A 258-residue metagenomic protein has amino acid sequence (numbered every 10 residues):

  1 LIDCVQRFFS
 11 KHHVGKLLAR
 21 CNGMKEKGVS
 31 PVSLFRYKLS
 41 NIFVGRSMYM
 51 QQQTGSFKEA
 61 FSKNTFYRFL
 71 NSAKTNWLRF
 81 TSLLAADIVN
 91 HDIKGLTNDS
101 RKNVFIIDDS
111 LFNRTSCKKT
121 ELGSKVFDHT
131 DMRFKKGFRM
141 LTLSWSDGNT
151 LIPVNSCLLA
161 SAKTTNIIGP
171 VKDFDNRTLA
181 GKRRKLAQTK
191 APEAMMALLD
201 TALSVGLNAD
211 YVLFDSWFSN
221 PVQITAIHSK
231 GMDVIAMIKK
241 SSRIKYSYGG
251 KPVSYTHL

Functional and structural regions predicted by a protein language model:
L1-L78: Gly/serine-rich nucleotide phosphate-binding loop at the start of the catalytic core of nucleotide/ADP-ribose-handling
M24, S56, H129-R133, K185-Q188 (+1 more regions): Short, charged/polar micro-motifs that form catalytic or ligand-binding hotspots
Y37-K38, Q51-Q53, F66, R101-T115 (+3 more regions): Short, conserved catalytic/metal-binding motifs centered on acidic residues
T65, T130-L207: Electropositive, glycine- and tryptophan-enriched low-complexity nucleic-acid-binding patches
S72-A162: Active-site-proximal, Lys/Arg-enriched surface segment that forms a nucleic-acid-binding/basic interface patch
N113-S116, L151-I152, A162-I167, S219-V222 (+1 more regions): Short, well-ordered, mixed-charge alpha-helical segments that flank or form enzyme active sites
D173-G250: Domain-level cores of phosphate- or acyl-group-handling catalytic modules
T256-H257: Conserved small/polar residues in nucleotide/adenosyl-binding loops
